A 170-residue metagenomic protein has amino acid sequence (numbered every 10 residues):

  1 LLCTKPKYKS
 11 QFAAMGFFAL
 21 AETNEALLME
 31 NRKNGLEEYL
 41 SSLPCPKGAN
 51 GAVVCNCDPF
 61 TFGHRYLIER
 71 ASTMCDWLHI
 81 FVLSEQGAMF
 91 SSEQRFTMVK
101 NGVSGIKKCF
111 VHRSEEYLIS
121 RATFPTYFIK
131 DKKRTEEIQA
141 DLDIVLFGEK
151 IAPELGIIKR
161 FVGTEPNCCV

Functional and structural regions predicted by a protein language model:
C3-V170: Nucleotidyltransferase catalytic core that binds NTPs
